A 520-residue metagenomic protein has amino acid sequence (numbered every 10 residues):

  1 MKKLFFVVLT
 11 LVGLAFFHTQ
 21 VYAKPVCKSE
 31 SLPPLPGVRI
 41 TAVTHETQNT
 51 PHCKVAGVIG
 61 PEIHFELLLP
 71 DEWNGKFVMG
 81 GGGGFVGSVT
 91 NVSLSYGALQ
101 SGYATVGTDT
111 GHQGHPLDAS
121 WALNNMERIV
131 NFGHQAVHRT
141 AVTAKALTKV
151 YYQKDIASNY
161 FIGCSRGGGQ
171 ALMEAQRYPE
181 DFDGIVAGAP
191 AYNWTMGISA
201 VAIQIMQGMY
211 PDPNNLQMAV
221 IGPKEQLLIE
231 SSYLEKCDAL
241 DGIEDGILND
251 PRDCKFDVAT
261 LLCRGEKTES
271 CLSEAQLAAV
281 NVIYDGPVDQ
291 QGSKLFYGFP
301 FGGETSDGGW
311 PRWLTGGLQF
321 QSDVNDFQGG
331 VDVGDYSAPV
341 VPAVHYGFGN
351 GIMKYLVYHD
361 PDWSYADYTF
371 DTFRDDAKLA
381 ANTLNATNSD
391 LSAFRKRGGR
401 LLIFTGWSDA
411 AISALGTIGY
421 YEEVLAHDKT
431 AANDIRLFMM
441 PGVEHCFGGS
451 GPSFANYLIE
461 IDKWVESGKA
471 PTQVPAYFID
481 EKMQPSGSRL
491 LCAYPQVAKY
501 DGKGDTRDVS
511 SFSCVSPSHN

Functional and structural regions predicted by a protein language model:
V7-F16: Bacterial N-terminal signal peptides
Y22-K76, G80, V86-L94, E230 (+5 more regions): Catalytic-loop region of hydrolases
G84-K154, S199-A200, H359-T383, M439-E444: Cap/lid segment of the alpha/beta-hydrolase catalytic domain
G163-G167, A171: Gly/Ala-rich beta-loop-alpha elbow adjacent to hydrolase catalytic centers
E174-A175, E180-Q290, M439: A catalytic-pocket lid/entrance helix-loop region that shapes and gates access to the active site across common
L402-T405: Short beta-strand/loop motif that positions the catalytic acidic residue of the alpha/beta-hydrolase fold
A411-L415: Conserved alpha/beta-hydrolase "acid-adjacent" motif
I435-G448, D480-K482: Histidine-bearing beta->alpha loop at or near hydrolase active sites
